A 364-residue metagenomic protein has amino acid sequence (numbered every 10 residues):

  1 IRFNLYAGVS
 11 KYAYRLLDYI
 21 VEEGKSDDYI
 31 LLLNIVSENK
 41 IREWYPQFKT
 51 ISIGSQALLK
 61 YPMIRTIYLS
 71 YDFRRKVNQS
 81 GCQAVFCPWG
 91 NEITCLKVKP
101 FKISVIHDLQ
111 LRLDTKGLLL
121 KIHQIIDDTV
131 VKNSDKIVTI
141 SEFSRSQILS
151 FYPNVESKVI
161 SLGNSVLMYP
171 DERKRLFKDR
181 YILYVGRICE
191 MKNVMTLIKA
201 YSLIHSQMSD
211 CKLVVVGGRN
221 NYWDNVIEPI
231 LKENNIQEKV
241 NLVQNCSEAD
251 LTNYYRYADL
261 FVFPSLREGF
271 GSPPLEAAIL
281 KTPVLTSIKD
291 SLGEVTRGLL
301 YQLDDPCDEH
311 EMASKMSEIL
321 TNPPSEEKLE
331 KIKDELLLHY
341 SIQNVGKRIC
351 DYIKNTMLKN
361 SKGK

Functional and structural regions predicted by a protein language model:
I1-K364: Carbohydrate transferase catalytic cores enriched for Leloir-type hexosyltransferases
